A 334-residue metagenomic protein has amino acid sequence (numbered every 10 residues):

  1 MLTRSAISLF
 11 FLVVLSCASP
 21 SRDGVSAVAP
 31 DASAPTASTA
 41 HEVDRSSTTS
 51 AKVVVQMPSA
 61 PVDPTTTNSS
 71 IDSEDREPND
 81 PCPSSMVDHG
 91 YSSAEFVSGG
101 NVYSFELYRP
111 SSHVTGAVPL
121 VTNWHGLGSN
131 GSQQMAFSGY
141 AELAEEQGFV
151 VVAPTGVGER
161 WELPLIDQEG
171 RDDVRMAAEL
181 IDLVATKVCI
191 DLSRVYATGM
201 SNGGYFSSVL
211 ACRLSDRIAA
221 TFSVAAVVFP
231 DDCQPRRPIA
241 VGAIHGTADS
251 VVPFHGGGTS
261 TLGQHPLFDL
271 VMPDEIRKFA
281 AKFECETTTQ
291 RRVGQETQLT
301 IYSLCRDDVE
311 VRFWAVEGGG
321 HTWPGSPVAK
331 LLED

Functional and structural regions predicted by a protein language model:
S5-S16: Bacterial N-terminal signal peptides
A18-L120, E146, T198-V228, D274-R277 (+2 more regions): A domain-start/cap signature at the N-terminus of enzymes
S92, F96-R109, G116-Y196, M200 (+2 more regions): Serine-hydrolase catalytic machinery in alpha/beta-hydrolase-like enzymes
T122-W124, V224, V316: Alpha/beta-hydrolase
R236-V241, D307-V311: Short, proline-enriched alpha-helix->beta-strand connector loops that line the catalytic pocket of alpha/beta-hydrolase
A243-H245, D249: Short beta-strand/loop motif that positions the catalytic acidic residue of the alpha/beta-hydrolase fold
D249-V252, H321-W323: Acidic catalytic loop of the alpha/beta-hydrolase fold
L262-D269, P273-D334: C-terminal catalytic-base region of ester-bond hydrolases, centering on the histidine of the charge-relay
